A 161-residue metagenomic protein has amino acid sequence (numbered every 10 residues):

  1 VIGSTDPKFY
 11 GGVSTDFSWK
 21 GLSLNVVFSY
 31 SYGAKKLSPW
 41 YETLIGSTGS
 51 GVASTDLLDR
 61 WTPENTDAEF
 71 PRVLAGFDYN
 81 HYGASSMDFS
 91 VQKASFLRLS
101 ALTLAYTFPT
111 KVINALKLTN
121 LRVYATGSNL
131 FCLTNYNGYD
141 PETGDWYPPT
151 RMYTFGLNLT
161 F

Functional and structural regions predicted by a protein language model:
G3-K8, F89-R98, Y147-P149: Short sequence motifs at beta-strands and strand-loop junctions characteristic of Gram-negative outer-membrane
F9, K20-L22, S95, K117-L121 (+1 more regions): Outer-envelope beta-barrel architecture signal
G12-S14, A101-A105, T154-G156: Membrane-embedded beta-strand positions in outer-membrane beta-barrel channels/transporters
S18, S29-S31, T126-L130, T160: Outer-membrane beta-barrel pore domains and translocons
G21-V26, K111-V112: Repeated loop/turn-to-beta-strand initiation elements of outer-membrane beta-barrel proteins
V26, V123-A125, L157: Membrane-embedded beta-strand positions of outer-membrane beta-barrel proteins
S31-R122: Extracytoplasmic gating/loop element in the C-terminal half of outer-membrane beta-barrel translocons and assembly
S50, R60, N65-F70, A84 (+1 more regions): C-terminal beta-signal and terminal closure region of outer-membrane beta-barrel proteins
